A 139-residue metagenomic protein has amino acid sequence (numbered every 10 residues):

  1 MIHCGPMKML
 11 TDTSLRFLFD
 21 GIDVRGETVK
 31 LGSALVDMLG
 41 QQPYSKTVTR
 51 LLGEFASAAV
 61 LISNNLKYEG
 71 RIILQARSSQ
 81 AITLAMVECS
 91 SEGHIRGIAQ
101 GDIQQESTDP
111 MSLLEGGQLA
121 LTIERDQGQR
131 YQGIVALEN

Functional and structural regions predicted by a protein language model:
M1-H3: Short, positively charged and aromatic/hydrophobic N-terminal segments
M9-D126: N-terminal functional module of multi-domain proteins
Q132-I134: Short helix/strand-capping turn motifs
N139: Cys/His-clustered metal-coordination modules, chiefly Zn-binding fingers
